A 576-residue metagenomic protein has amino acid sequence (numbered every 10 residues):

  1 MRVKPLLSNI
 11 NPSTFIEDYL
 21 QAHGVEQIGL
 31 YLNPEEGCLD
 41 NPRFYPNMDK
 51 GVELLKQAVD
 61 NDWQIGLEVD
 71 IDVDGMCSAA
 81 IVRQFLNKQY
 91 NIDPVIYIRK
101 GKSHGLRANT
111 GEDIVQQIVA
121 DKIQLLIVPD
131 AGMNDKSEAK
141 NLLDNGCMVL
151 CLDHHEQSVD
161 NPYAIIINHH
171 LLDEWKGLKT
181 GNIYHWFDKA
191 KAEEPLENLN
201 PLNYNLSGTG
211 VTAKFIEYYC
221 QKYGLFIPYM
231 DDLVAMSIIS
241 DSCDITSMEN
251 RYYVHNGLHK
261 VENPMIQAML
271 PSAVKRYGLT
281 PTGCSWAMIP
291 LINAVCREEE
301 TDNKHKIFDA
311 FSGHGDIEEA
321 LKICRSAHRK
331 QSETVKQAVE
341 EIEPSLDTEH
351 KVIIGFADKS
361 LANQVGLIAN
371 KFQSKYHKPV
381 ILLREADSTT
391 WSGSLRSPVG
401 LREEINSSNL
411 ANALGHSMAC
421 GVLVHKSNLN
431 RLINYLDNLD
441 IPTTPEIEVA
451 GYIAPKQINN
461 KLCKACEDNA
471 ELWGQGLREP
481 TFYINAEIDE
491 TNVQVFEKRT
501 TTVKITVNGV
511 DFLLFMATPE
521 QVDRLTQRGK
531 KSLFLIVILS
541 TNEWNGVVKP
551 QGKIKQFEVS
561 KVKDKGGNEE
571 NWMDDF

Functional and structural regions predicted by a protein language model:
R2-L125, D144-C147, C220-N434, E446 (+2 more regions): Hydrophobic helix-and-loop "lid/oligomerization" segment in the mid-to-C-terminal part of catalytic domains
P42, V73, K102-N109, L126-M133 (+4 more regions): Alpha-helix capping and helix-loop boundary segments enriched in small/acidic/polar residues
Q57, N61-W63, M248, E318-F356 (+2 more regions): Mid-to-C-terminal polyanion-binding domains and interfaces
I81, D160-S240, H416: Short alpha-helices
S103-H104, D135, H155-D160, L172-W175 (+2 more regions): Short gly/pro/ser/thr-enriched loop/turn and capping motifs at secondary-structure boundaries
V128-D144: Active-site core of PLP-dependent enzymes with the aminotransferase class I/II
P129, L150-H154, I167-H169, L383: Generic beta-sheet signal
K140-L152, E156-Q157: Catalytic PLP-binding core of fold-type I/II PLP enzymes
